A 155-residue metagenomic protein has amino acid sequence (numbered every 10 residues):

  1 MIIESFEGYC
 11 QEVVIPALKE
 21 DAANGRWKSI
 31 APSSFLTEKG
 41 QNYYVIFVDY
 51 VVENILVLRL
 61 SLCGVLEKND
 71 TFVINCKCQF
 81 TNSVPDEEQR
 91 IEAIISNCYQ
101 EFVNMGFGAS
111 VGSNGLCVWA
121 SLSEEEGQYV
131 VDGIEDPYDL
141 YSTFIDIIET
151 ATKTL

Functional and structural regions predicted by a protein language model:
M1-E12, D132, L140-T154: Acidic metal-coordinating catalytic centers involved in nucleic-acid phosphodiester chemistry
M1-R59, L66: Charge-rich, low-complexity N-terminal segments
K19-T37, F102-E124, D146-L155: Short glycine-rich, low-complexity/disordered patches
F47-D132: Intrinsically disordered, low-complexity regulatory segments enriched in Ser/Thr/Pro and charged residues
